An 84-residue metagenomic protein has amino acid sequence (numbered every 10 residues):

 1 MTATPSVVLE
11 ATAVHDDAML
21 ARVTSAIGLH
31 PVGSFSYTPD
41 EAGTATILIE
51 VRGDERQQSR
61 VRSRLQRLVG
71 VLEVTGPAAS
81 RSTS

Functional and structural regions predicted by a protein language model:
M1-S84: A conserved regulatory-domain signal marking ACT and ACT-like small-molecule sensing domains and adjacent regulatory
